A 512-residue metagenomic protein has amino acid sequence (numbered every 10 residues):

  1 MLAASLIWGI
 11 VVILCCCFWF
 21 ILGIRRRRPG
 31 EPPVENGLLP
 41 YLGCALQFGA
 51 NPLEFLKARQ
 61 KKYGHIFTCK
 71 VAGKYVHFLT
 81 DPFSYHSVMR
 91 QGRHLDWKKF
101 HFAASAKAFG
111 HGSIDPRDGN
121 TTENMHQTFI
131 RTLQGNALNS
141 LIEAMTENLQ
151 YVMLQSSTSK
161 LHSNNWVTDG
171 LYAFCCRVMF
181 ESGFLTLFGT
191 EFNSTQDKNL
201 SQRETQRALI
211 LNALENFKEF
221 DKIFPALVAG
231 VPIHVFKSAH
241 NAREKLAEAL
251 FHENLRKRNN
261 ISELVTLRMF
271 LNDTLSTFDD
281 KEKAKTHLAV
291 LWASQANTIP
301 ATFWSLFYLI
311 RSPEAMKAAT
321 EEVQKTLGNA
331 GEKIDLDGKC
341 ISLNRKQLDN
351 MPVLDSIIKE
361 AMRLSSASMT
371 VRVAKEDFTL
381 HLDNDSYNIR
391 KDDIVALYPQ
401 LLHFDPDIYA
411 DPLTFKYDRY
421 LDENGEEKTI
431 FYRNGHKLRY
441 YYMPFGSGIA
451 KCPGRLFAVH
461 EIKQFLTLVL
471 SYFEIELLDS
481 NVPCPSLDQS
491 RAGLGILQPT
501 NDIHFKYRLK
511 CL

Functional and structural regions predicted by a protein language model:
M1-A4, I13-F18, E474, A492-L512: C-terminal helix/juxtamembrane-tail motif
L2-G112: N-terminal membrane-proximal hinge/A-helix region immediately C-terminal to the signal-anchor transmembrane segment
F20-G30, F55, F78-P82, A106-L149 (+1 more regions): Cytochrome P450
A45-K57, K333-S386, K391-A396, L402 (+2 more regions): Conserved cytochrome P450 K-helix E-x-x-R motif and the immediately C-terminal K′/meander segment
N139-T302: Cytochrome P450 heme-thiolate monooxygenase catalytic core
R268-G328, A361, A396, G454 (+1 more regions): Central I-helix of cytochrome P450 enzymes
A315, L438, M443, R455-A492: Cytochrome P450 heme-binding "Cys pocket" and the immediately downstream C-terminal segment
L397-Y432: Conserved cytochrome P450 K-helix/beta-meander segment immediately N-terminal to the heme-binding cysteine loop
